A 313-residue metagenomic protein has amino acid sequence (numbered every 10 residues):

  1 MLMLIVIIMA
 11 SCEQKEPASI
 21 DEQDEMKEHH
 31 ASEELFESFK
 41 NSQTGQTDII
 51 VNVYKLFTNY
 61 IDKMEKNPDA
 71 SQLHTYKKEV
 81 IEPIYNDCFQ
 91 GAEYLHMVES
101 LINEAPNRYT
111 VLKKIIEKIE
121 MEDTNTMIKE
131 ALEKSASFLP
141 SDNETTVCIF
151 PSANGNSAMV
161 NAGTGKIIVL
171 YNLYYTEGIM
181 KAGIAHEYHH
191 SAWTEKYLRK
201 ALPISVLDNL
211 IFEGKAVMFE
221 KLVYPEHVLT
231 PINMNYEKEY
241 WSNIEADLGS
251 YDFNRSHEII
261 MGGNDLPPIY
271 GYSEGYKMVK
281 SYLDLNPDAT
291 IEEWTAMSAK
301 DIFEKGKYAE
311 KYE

Functional and structural regions predicted by a protein language model:
I7-S11: C-terminal motif of bacterial Sec signal peptides marking the signal peptidase cleavage site
E13-K15: Bacterial signal peptide processing site
P17-E122: Non-catalytic architectural context of zinc metalloproteases
E22-Y60, I204-N243, K311-E313: Post-HExxH zinc-binding segment in Zn-dependent metallohydrolases
S71, K77-K78, L248-E313: Pan-zinc metallopeptidase signature
R108-A162: Auxiliary, metal-adjacent structural segments of Zn-dependent hydrolase domains
V169-I184, A201: Short pre-active-site segment immediately N-terminal to the catalytic Zn-binding motif
K181-E195, E213, V217: Active-site recognition of the HExxH zinc-binding catalytic motif
